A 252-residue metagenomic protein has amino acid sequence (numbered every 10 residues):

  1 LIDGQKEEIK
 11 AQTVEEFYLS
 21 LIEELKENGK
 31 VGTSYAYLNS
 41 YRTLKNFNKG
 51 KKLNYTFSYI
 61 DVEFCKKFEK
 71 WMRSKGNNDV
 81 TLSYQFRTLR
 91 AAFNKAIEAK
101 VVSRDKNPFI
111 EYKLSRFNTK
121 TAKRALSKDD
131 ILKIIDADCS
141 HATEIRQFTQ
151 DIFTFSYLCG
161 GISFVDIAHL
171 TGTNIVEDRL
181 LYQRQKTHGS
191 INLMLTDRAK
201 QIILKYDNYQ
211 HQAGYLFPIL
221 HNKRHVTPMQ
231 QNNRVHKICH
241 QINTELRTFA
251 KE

Functional and structural regions predicted by a protein language model:
L1-R42: N-terminal DNA-binding module of tyrosine recombinases/phage integrases
V14, T33, Y37, D61 (+8 more regions): Hydrophobic (often cysteine-bearing) scaffold residues that line and stabilize catalytic clefts of nucleotide/cofactor
S20-G32, R42-T121, A137-S140: N-terminal core-binding DNA-recognition domain of tyrosine recombinases/integrases
C65, L89, F155, I167 (+1 more regions): Short, basic/aromatic-rich helical patch in the C-terminal catalytic core of site-specific tyrosine
S83, R104-F164, A168: Basic, Lys/Arg- and aromatic-enriched nucleic-acid-binding interface segment
I110-E111, H169-N208: Conserved tyrosine-mediated DNA breakage-rejoining catalytic core shared by Y-recombinases
I131, T196-E252: Active-site/catalytic core of tyrosine-dependent DNA strand-transfer enzymes
S140-T143, L181-M194, M229-I238: Short, contiguous acidic/charged loop-to-helix segments that flank catalytic cores in large enzymes
